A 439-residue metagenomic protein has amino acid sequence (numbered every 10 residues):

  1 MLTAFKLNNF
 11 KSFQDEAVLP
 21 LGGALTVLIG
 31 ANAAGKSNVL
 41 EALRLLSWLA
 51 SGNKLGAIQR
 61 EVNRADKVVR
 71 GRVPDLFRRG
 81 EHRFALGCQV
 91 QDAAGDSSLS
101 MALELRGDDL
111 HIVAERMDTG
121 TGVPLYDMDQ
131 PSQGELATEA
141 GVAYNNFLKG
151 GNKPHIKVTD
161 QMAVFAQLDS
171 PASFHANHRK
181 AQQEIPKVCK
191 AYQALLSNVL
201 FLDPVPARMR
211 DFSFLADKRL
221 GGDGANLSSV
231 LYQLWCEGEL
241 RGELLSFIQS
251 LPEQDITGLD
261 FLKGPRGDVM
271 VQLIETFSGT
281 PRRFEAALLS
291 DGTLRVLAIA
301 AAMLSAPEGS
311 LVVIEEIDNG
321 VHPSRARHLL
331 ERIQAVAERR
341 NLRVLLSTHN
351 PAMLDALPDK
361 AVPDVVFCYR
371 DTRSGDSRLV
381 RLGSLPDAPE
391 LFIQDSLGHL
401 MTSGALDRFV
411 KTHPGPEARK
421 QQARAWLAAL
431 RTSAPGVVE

Functional and structural regions predicted by a protein language model:
M1-R83: Pre-Walker A-like glycine/lysine-rich segment at the N-terminus of P-loop NTPase domains
K11, R44, D318-V321, P351-A352: Catalytic acidic motif of RecA-like/P-loop NTPases
L21-G23, A306-E308, R339-N341: Short loop/turn elements that form and flank the Walker-type P-loop nucleotide-binding site in RecA-like NTPase cores
K67-T121, F201, L382-D387, L391: P-loop NTPase motor core
R78, L251, H328-E439: C-terminal lobe/lid and adjacent interdomain/linker elements of RecA-like ASCE P-loop ATPase modules
H82-F84, L110, S197-N198, A361-D364 (+1 more regions): Short glycine-/polar-rich loops that comprise or flank the Walker A/P-loop and associated switch/sensor motifs
G95-S246, S250, Q254: Electropositive, glycine-dotted interaction segments that contact anionic polymers or phosphate-rich ligands
N226, Q249, E253, T257-L304 (+1 more regions): Conserved ABC ATPase signature
